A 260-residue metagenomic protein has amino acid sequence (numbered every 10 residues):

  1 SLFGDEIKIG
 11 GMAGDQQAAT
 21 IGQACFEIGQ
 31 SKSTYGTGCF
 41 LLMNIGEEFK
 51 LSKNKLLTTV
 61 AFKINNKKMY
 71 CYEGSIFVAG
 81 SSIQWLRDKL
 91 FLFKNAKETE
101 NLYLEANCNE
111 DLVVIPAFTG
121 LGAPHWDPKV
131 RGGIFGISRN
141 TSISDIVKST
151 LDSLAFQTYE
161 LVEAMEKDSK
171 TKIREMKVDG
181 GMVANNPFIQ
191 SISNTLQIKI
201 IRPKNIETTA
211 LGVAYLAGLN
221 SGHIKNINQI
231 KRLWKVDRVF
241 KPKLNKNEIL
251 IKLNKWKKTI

Functional and structural regions predicted by a protein language model:
L2-D179, V183-I260: Active-site core segments that coordinate phosphate-bearing ligands/cofactors across diverse enzyme families
